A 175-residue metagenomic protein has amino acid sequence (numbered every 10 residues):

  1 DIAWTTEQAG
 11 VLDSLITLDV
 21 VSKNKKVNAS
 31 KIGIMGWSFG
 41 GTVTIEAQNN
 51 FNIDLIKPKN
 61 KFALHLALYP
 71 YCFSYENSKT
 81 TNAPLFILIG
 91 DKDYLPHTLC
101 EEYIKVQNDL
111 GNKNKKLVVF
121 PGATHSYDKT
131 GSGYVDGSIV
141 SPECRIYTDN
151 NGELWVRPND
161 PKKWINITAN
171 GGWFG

Functional and structural regions predicted by a protein language model:
D1, P70, F120-G122: Active-site loop/turn elements of alpha/beta-hydrolase fold enzymes, especially the short glycine-/histidine-rich
D1-K26, S132-G133, S138, D149-N150 (+1 more regions): Serine-hydrolase catalytic machinery in alpha/beta-hydrolase-like enzymes
T5-N82, Y94: Primarily recognizes the serine-hydrolase "nucleophile elbow" in alpha/beta-hydrolase and SGNH/GDSL folds
T17, E102-V106: A general structural detector for well-ordered alpha-helical segments in enzyme core domains, enriched
F86-I89, F120: Short beta-strand/loop motif that positions the catalytic acidic residue of the alpha/beta-hydrolase fold
Y94-E102: Conserved alpha/beta-hydrolase "acid-adjacent" motif
N108-K115, P121-G175: Alpha/beta-hydrolase-fold serine-hydrolase catalytic core, especially in secreted/extracellular enzymes
